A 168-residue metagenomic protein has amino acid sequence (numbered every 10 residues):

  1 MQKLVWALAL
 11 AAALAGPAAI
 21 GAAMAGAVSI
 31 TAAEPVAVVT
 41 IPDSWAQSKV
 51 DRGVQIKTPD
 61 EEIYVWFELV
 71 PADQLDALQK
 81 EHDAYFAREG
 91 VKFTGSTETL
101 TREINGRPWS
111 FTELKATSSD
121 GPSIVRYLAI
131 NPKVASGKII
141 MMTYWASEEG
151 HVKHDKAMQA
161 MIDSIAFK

Functional and structural regions predicted by a protein language model:
M1-L10, G16-A18: Bacterial N-terminal signal peptides that target proteins for export
I20-A27: Boundary at the C-terminal end of the N-terminal hydrophobic targeting segment
T31-A84: Secretory pathway targeting signatures of secreted, lumenal, and periplasmic proteins
A33, W45, K138-K168: Surface-exposed amphipathic alpha-helical segments
K49, F86-F93, E148, I162 (+1 more regions): Sec/Tat-exported extracytoplasmic proteins
P71-Q74, T117-S119, A146-G150: Solvent-exposed loop/turn segments at secondary-structure junctions within structured extracellular/periplasmic domains
D76-A77, G121-I124, H154: Solvent-exposed, non-transmembrane alpha-helical starts
F86-A135: Signature of long, low-cysteine stretches enriched in small and polar/charged residues
